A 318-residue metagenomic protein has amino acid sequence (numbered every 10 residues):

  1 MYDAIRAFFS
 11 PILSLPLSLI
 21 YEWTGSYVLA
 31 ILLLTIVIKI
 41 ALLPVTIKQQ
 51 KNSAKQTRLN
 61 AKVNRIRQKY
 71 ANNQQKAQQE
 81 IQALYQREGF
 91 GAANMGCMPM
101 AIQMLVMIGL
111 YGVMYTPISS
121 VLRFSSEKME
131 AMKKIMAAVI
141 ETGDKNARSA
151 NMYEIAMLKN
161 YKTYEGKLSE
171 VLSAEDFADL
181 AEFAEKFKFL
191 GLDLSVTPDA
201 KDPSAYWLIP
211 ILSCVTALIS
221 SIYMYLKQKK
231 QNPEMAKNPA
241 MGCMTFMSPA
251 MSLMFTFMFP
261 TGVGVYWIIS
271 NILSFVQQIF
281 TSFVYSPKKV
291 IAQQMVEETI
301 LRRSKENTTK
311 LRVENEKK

Functional and structural regions predicted by a protein language model:
M1-K318: Helix-loop-helix
